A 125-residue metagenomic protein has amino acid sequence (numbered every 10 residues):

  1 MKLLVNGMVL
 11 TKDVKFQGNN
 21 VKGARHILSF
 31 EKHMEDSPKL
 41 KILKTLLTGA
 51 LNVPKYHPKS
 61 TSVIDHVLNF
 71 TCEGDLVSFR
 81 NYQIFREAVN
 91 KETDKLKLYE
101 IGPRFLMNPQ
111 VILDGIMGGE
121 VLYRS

Functional and structural regions predicted by a protein language model:
M1-S125: Phospho-regulatory, Ser/Thr- and acidic-rich intrinsically disordered linkers and terminal tails that flank modular
